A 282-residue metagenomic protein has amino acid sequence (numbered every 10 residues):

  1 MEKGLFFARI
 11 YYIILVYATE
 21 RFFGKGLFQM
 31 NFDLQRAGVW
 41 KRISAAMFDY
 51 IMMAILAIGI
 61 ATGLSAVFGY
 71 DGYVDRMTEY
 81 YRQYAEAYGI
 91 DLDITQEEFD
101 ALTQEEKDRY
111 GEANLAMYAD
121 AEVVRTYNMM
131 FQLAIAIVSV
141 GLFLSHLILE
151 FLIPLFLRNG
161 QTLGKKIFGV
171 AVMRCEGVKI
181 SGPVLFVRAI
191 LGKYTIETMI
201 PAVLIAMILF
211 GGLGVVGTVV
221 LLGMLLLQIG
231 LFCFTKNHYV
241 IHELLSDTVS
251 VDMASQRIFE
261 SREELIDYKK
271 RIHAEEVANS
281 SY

Functional and structural regions predicted by a protein language model:
F6-T19: Short, positively charged and aromatic/hydrophobic N-terminal segments
N31-S65: Internal alpha-helical transmembrane segments
D33-A37, K41-A45, L149-K165, K179-E264: Juxtamembrane cytosolic face of transmembrane helices
A66-L133, I137: Low-complexity, proline/glycine-enriched hydrophobic segments characteristic of transmembrane helices
E86-E97, C175, K179-V184, V251-S281: Cytosolic juxtamembrane regulatory segments of multi-pass membrane proteins
L133-P154: Transmembrane alpha-helices and immediately adjacent membrane-cytoplasm interface residues in multi-pass integral
I167-C175: Cytosolic, membrane-interface loops and tails of multi-pass inner-membrane proteins
